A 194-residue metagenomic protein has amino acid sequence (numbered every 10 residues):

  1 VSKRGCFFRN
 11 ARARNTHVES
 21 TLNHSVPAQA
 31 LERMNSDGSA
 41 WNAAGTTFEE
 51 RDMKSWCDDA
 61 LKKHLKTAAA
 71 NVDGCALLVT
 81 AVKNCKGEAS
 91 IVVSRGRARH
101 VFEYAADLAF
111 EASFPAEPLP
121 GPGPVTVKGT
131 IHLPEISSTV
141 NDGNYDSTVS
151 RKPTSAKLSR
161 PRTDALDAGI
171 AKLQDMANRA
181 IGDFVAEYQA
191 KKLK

Functional and structural regions predicted by a protein language model:
S2-A60, H64, A68-K194: Long protein-protein interaction modules used by eukaryotic assembly/scaffold proteins
